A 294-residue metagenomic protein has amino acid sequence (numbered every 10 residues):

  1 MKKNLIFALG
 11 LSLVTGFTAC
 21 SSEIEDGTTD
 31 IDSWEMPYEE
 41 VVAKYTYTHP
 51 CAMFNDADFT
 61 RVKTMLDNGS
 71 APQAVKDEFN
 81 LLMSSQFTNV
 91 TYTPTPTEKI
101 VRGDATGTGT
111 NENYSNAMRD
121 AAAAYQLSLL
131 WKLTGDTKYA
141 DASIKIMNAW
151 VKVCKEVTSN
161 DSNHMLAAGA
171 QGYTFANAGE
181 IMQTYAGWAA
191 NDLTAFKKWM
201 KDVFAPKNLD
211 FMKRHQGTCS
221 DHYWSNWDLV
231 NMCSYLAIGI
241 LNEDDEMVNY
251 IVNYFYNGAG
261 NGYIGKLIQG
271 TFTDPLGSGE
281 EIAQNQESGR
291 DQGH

Functional and structural regions predicted by a protein language model:
M1-N4, S21: Positively charged n-region of N-terminal signal peptides that target proteins for export
K2-K3, R102, R119, R290: Basic side chains
L5-V14: Sec-dependent N-terminal signal peptides
G16-A19: C-terminal motif of bacterial Sec signal peptides marking the signal peptidase cleavage site
E23-G217, L229, C233, Y256 (+1 more regions): Extracellular glycan-targeting catalytic surfaces
L166, K198-H294: Extracellular polysaccharide-recognition and catalytic grooves
